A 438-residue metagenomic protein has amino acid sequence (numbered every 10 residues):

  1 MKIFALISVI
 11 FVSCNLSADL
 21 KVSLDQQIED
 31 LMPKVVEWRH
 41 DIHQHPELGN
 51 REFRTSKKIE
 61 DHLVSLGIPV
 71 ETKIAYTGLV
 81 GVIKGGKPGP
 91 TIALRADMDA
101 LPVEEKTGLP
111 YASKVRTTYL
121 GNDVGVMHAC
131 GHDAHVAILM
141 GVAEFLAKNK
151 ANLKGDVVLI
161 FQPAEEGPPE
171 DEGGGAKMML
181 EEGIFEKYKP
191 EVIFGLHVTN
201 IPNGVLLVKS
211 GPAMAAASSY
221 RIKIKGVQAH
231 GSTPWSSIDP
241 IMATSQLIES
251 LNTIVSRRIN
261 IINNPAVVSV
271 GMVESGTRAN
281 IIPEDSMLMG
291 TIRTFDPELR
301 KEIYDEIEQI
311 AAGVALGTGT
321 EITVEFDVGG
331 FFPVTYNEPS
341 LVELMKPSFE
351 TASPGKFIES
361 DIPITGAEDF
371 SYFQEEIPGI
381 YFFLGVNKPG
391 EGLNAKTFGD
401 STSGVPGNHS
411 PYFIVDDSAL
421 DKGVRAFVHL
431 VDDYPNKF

Functional and structural regions predicted by a protein language model:
M1-V9: Sec-dependent signal peptide recognition, specifically the positively charged N-region followed immediately by
V12-N15: N-terminal signal peptide c-region/cleavage motif recognized by signal peptidases
D19, S65, S245-F438: Metal-dependent amide/peptide-bond hydrolase catalytic core, centered on the "pita-bread" metallohydrolase fold
D19-M127, A137-V158: Acidic/His- and Gly-rich active-site-bordering loop/insert found across diverse amide/peptide-bond hydrolases
E29-P33, P46-K57, A129, D133 (+7 more regions): Soluble non-cytosolic domains of exported or imported proteins
I42, G81, L94, H132 (+8 more regions): Divalent metal-coordination and catalytic microenvironments
R116-M127, D133-A134, F145-L146, A151-M272 (+1 more regions): Histidine/acidic-residue-rich, glycine-tolerant segments that coordinate divalent metal ions
